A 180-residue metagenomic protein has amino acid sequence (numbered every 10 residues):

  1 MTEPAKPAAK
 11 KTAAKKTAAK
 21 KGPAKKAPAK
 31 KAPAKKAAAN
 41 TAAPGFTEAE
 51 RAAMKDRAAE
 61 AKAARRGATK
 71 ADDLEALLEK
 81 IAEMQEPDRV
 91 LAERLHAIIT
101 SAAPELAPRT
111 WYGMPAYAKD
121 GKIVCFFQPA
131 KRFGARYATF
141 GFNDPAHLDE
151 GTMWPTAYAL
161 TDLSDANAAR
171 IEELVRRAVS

Functional and structural regions predicted by a protein language model:
M1-S180: Charge-dense, helix-prone N-terminal extensions
